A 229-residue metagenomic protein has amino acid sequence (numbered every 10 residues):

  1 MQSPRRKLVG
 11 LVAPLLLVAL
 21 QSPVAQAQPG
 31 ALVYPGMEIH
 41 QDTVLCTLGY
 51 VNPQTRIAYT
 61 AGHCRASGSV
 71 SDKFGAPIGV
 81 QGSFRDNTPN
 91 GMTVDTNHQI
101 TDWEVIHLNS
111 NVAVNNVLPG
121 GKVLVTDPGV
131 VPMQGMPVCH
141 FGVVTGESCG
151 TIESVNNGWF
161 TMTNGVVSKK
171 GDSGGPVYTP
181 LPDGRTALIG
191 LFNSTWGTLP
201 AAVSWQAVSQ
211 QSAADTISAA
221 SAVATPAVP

Functional and structural regions predicted by a protein language model:
M1-A27: Secretory targeting and sorting signals
A27-V33: Cleaved targeting-peptide boundary
P35-E38: A short beta-strand motif characteristic of beta-propeller blades
H40-N156, T179: Serine endopeptidase catalytic core focused on the charge-relay Asp
T60-G62, G142, T186-S194: Catalytic Cys-His active-site segments of thiol-dependent hydrolases/isopeptidases
Q81, L108-K122, I189, N193-P229: C-terminal cap/linker of serine protease catalytic domains
D102, W159-V167: Short, solvent-exposed secondary-structure boundary/capping segments
V167-F192: Catalytic nucleophile loop of clan PA
